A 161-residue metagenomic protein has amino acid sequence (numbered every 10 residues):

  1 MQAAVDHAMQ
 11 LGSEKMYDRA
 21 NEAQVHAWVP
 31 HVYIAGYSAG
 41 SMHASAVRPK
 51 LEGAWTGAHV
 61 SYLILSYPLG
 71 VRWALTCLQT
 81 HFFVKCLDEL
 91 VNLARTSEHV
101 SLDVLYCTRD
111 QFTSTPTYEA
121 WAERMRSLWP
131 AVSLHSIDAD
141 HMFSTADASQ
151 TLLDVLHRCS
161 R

Functional and structural regions predicted by a protein language model:
M1-Q24: Alpha/beta-hydrolase active-site loop
H31-G36, L65: Short beta-strand immediately N-terminal to the catalytic nucleophile in serine-hydrolase-like folds
A35-A44: Gly/Ala-rich beta-loop-alpha elbow adjacent to hydrolase catalytic centers
Y62-W73, C107-R109: Active-site nucleophile loop of the alpha/beta-hydrolase fold
C77-C86, T113-R124: Short alpha-helix in the alpha/beta-hydrolase fold that links the catalytic acid
S97-E98, D103-Y106, D110: Short beta-strand/loop motif that positions the catalytic acidic residue of the alpha/beta-hydrolase fold
T108-T113, H141-M142: Acidic catalytic loop of the alpha/beta-hydrolase fold
A139-T151: Catalytic histidine-centered segment of alpha/beta-hydrolase-like enzymes
